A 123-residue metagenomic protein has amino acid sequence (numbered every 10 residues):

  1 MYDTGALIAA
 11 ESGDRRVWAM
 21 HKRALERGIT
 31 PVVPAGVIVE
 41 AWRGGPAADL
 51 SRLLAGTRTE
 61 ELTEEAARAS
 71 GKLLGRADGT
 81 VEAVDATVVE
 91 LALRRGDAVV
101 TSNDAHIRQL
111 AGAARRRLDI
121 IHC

Functional and structural regions predicted by a protein language model:
M1-V33, W42-L53, A114: Short, well-structured N-terminal submotif of metal-dependent ribonuclease cores
A6-L7, V37-I38, A66, T87-V88 (+1 more regions): Alpha-helix capping/helix-boundary segments
L7-E11, V37-V39, G75-G79: Short, flexible loop segments at the rims of nucleotide/cofactor-binding pockets, characterized by
V17, I38, A47-L50, A67-S70 (+1 more regions): A general structural signal for well-ordered alpha-helical segments in protein cores
R27-P31, G56-R58, L93-A98: Short active-site oxyanion
V33, E61, A83, T101-S102: Short beta-strand scaffold positions
T57-D78, E90: Acidic catalytic patch
V89, L93-C123: Acidic, PIN/NYN-like endoribonuclease modules and their adjacent C-terminal/linker elements
